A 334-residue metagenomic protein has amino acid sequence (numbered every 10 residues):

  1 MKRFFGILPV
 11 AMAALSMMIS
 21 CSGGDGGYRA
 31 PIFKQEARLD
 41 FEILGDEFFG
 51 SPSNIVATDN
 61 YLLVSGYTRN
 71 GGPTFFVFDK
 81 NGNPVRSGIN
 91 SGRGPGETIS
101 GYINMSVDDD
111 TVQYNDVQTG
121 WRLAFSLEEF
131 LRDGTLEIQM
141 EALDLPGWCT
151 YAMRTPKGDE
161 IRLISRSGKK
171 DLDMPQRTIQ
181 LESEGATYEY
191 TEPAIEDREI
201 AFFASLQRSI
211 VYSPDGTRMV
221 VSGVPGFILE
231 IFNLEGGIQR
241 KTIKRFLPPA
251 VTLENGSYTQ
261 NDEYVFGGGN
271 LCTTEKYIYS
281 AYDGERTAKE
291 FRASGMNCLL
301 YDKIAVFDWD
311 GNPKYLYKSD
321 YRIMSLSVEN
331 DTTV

Functional and structural regions predicted by a protein language model:
G26-G50, W309-N312: A short helix->beta-strand "capping" segment at the edge of beta-propeller domains
E36-G45, R86-T98, I138-L145, E184-S205 (+2 more regions): Surface-exposed loop and turn segments in beta-propeller and other repeat-based domains that flank or scaffold
E42-P73, Y279-E285: Beta-strand-rich domains and repeat architectures in extracellular enzymes and scaffolds, especially beta-propellers
G50-N54, E97-M105, D144-P156, S205-I210 (+2 more regions): Repeated scaffold domains used in trafficking and secretory/extracellular systems, primarily beta-propellers
Y67, S165-L172, S280-L299: Short, conserved, GDST-rich strand-edge loop motifs in beta-rich repeat architectures
V77-K80, P175-S183, S294-G311: Beta-propeller blade signature
N83-T111, V117, D320-S325: Blade-loop segments of beta-propeller domains
Q118-W121, L127-I164, G168-K169: Asp-box/WD-like beta-propeller blade repeats and closely related beta-sheet repeat scaffolds
